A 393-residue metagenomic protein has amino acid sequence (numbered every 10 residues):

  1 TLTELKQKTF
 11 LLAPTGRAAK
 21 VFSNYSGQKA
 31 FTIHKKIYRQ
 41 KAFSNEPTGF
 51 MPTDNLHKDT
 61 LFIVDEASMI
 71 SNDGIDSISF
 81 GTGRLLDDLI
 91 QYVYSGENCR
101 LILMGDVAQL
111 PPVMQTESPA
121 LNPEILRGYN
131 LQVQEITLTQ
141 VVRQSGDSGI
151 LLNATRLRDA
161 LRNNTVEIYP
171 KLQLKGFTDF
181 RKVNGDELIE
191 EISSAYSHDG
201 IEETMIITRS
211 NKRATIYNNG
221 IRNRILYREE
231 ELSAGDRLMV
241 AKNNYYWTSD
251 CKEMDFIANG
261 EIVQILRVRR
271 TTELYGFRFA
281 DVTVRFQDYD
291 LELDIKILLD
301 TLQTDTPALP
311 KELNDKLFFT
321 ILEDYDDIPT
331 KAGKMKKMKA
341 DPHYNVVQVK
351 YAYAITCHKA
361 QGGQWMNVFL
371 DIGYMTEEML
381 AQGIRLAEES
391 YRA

Functional and structural regions predicted by a protein language model:
T1-P170: ASCE P-loop NTPase helicase motor core
L12, I207, H358: Active-site-adjacent beta-strand anchor residues
T15, S210, G362: Short, conserved phosphate/pyrophosphate- and ester-handling motifs at nucleotide-, phospho-/glycolipid
G27, I221-I225, I384-E388: Short, solvent-exposed amphipathic alpha-helical segments in soluble enzyme and RNA/protein-processing domains
T60-F62, L101, T204, M366-L370 (+1 more regions): Hydrophobic beta-strand segments of well-ordered beta-sheets in folded domains
Y92-L101, V107-A258, I262-L266, R270-L309: Conserved helicase motor core of P-loop NTPases
L274-A393: C-terminal accessory regions
